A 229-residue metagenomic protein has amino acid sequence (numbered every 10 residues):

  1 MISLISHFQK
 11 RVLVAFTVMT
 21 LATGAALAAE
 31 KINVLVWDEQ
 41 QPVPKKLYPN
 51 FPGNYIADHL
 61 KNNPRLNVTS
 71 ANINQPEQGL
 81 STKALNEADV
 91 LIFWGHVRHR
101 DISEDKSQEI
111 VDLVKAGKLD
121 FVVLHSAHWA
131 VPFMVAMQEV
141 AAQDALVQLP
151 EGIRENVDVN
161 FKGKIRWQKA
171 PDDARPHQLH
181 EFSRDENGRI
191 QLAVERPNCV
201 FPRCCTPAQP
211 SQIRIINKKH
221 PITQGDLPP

Functional and structural regions predicted by a protein language model:
M1-A15: Bacterial N-terminal signal peptides that target proteins for export
L13-A25: Hydrophobic helical h-region of N-terminal Sec-dependent signal peptides in bacterial secretory/periplasmic proteins
A28-E87: Aromatic-Pro/Gly-enriched surface loop or interdomain linker that acts as a lid/target-recognition segment
E30, P52, E87, H125 (+2 more regions): Residues that flank catalytic or metal-binding motifs in active/ligand-binding sites
W37, L85-A136: Short alpha-beta junction capping motif
H128-P229: An acidic, glycine-rich "communication" segment
